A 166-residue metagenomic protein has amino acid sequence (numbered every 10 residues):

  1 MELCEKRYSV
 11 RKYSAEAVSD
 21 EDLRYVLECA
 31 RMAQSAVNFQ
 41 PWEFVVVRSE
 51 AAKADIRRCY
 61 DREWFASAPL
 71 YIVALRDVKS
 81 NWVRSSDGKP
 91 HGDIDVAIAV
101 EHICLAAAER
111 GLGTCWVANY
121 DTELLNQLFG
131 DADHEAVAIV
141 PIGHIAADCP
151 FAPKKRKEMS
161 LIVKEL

Functional and structural regions predicted by a protein language model:
E2-A17, D22, A138-L166: C-terminal helix-cap and adjacent tail motif
D22, L27-E28, M32-A99: Glycine/small-residue-rich phosphate/adenosyl-binding loop
A30, I72, D87-L128, V140: Small-aliphatic-rich amphipathic alpha-helix that forms the alpha element of a beta-alpha
F39-W42, E109-L112, V137: Short secondary-structure junction motifs
A52, D121, E158: Short phosphate-engaging motifs
E63, A132-H134: Short, hinge-like loop/turn segments at secondary-structure boundaries
R76, N119, H144: Short secondary-structure boundary segments
N126-A132, P150-P153: Short proline/glycine-enriched turn/loop segments at secondary-structure junctions
